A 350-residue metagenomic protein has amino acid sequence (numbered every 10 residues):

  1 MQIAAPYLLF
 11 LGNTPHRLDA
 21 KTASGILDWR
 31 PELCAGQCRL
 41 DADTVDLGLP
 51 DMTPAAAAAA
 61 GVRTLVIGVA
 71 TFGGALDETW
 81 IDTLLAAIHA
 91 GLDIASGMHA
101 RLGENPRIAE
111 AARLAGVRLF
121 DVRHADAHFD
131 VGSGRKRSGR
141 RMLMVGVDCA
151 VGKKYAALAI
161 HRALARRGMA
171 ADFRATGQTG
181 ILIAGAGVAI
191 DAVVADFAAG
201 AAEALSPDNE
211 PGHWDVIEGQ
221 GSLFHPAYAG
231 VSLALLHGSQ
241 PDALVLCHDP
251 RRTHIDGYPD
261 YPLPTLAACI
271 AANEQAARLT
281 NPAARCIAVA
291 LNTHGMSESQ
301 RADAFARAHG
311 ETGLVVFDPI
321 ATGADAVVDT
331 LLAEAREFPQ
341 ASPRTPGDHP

Functional and structural regions predicted by a protein language model:
M1-L8, G12-L40, L47-V62, A163-Q240 (+3 more regions): ATP-dependent carboxylate-amine ligase catalytic core
A5-R17, S24, R30-A55, P259-P350: C-terminal lobe/tail of nucleotide-utilizing enzymes
L47-A90, G97-H99, E104: Phosphate-bearing ligand-interacting subdomains that bind or position ATP/ADP/UDP/GDP/NAD(P) or nucleotide-linked
T83-R141: Extreme N-terminal, non-catalytic leader segments that precede Walker-type/kinase nucleotide-binding cores
A95-H99, M144-V151, V188-V193: Flexible, glycine/proline-enriched loop segments at strand-loop-helix junctions that form or flank small-ligand binding
S96, A100-L102, P106, F120-H124 (+3 more regions): Conserved catalytic-core segment of NTP-binding enzymes
H128-R167, A171: Walker A (P-loop) phosphate-binding motif
